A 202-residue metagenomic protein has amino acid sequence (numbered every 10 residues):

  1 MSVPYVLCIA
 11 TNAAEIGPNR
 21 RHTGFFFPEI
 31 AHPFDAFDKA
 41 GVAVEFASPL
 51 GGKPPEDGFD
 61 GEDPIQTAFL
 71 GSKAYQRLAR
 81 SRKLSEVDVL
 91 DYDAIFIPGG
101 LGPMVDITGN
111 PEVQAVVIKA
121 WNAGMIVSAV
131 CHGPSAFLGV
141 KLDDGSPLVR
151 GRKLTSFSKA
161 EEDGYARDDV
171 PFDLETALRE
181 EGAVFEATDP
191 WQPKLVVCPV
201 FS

Functional and structural regions predicted by a protein language model:
M1-A123, S135-S202: Extended, subdomain-level signal for the structured scaffold at the beginning of enzyme domains
I126: Short glycine-centered segments of the SAM/dcSAM-binding site in methyltransferase folds
V130-P134: Short, thiol/selenol-centered motifs that function as redox-active sites or metal-ligating centers
